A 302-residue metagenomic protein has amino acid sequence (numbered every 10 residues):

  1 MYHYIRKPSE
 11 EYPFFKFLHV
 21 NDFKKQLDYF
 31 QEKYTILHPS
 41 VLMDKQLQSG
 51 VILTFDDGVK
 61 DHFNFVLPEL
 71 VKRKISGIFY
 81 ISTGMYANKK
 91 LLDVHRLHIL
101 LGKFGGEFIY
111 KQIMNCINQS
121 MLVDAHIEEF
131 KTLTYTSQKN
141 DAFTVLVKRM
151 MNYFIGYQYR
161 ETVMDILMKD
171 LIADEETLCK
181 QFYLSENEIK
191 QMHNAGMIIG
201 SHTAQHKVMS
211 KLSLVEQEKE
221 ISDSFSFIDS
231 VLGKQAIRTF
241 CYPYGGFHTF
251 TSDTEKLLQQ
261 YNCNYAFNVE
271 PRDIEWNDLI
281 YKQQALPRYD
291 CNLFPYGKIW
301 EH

Functional and structural regions predicted by a protein language model:
M1-T54, D61, L92-L100, K207 (+1 more regions): C-terminal active-site subregion of NodB/CE4 polysaccharide deacetylases
Q31-K33, P68-K74, L184-S201, D229-V231 (+2 more regions): Acidic (Asp/Glu)-rich catalytic clusters
L42-M43, Y86-N88, F108: Carbohydrate transferase catalytic cores enriched for Leloir-type hexosyltransferases
L47, V59, P68-Y80, A142-A173 (+3 more regions): CE4/NodB-like, metal-dependent polysaccharide N-deacetylase domain that modifies extracellular/periplasmic N-acetylated
K74-L100: A short, conserved beta-to-alpha structural element at the edge of catalytic cores that scaffolds binding
Y86, Q205-K207: Short, catalytically relevant binding-site loops at active-site mouths
L91-A195: Extended, charge-rich helix/loop segments that form flexible, surface "patches" used to engage negatively charged
